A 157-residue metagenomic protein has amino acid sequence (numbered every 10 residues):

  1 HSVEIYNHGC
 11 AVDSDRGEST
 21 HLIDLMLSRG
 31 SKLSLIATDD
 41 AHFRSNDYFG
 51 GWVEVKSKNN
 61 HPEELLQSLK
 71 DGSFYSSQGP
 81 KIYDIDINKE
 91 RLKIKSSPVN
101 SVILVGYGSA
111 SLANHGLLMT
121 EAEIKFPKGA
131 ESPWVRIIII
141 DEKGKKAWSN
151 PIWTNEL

Functional and structural regions predicted by a protein language model:
H1-L157: Charged catalytic cores and adjacent phosphate/nucleic-acid-binding surfaces used for phosphate/nucleic-acid chemistry
